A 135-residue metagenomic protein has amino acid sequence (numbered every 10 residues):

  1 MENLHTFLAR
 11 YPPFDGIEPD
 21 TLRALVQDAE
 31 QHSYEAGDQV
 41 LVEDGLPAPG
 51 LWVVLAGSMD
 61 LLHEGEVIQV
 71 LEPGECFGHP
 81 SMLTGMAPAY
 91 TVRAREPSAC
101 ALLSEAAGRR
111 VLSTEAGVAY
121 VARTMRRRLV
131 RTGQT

Functional and structural regions predicted by a protein language model:
L4, D20-L22, M82, A87-A89 (+1 more regions): A small-molecule sensor/coupling module
H5, A9-E64, L71: Regulatory nucleotide-sensing modules
E30, G50, G85-T91, P97-A99: Helix-loop-beta junctions that constitute the ligand-sensing/allosteric loops of cytosolic regulatory sensor domains
L55, G65, T84-M86, A94: Short loop/turn positions at the edges of beta-strands in beta-sheet-rich folds
E66-P80: Short acidic-glycine-tyrosine-enriched beta hairpin
P97-G108: A short hydrophobic beta-strand segment most commonly corresponding to one strand of the jelly-roll/cupin
